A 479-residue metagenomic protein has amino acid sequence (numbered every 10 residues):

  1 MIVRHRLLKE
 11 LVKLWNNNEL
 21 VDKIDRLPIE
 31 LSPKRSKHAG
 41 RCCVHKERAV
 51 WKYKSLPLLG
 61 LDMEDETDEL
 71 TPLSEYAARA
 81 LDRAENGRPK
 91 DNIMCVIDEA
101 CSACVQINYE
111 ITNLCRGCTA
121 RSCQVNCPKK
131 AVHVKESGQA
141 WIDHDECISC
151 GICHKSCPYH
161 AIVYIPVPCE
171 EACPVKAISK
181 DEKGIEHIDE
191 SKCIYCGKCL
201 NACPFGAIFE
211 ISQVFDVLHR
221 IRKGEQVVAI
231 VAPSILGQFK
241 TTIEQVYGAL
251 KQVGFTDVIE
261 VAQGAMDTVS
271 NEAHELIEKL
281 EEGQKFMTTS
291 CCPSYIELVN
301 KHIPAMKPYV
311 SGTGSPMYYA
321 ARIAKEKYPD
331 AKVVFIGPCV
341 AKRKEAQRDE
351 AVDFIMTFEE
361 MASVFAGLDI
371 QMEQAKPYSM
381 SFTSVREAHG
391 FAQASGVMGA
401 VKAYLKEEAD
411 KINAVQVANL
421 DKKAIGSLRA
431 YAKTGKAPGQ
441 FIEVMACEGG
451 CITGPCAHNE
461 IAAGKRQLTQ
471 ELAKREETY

Functional and structural regions predicted by a protein language model:
M1-L73, E210-Y479: Iron-sulfur-associated redox domains of electron-transfer enzymes in respiratory and anaerobic energy metabolism
M1-S156, H160, V167, V444 (+1 more regions): Ferredoxin-type iron-sulfur electron-transfer modules and their immediate structural context
E99-V105, I111-L114, V132, C157-I162 (+5 more regions): Short, intrinsically disordered, charge-biased short linear motifs at domain edges
C104-E110, H133-G138, K180, K198 (+2 more regions): Gly-rich Lys/Arg/Thr-decorated short loops/hinges at beta-loop-alpha junctions or inter-strand turns that position
I111, D143, D189, V231-A232 (+1 more regions): A secondary-structure boundary/capping signal
C115, D145, S191, Q238-F239 (+1 more regions): Residues that cap or flank secondary-structure elements
A120-H144, I152-D189, I194, K198-Q213 (+1 more regions): Iron-sulfur cluster-binding cysteine motifs and their immediate structural context in ferredoxin-like electron-transfer
S149, Y195, P316: Short, glycine/acidic-rich beta->alpha junctions
